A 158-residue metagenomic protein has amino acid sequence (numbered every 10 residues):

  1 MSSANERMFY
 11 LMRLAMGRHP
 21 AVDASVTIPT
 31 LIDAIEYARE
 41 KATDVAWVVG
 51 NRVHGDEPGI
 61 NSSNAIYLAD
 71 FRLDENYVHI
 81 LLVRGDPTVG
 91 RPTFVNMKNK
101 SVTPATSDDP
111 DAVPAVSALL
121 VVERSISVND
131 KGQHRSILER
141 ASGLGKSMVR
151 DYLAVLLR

Functional and structural regions predicted by a protein language model:
M1-L119: Intrinsically disordered, low-complexity polar/charged tails and linkers
P92-R158: Internal, hydrophobic cores of structured domains that mediate oligomerization or house catalytic pockets within large
